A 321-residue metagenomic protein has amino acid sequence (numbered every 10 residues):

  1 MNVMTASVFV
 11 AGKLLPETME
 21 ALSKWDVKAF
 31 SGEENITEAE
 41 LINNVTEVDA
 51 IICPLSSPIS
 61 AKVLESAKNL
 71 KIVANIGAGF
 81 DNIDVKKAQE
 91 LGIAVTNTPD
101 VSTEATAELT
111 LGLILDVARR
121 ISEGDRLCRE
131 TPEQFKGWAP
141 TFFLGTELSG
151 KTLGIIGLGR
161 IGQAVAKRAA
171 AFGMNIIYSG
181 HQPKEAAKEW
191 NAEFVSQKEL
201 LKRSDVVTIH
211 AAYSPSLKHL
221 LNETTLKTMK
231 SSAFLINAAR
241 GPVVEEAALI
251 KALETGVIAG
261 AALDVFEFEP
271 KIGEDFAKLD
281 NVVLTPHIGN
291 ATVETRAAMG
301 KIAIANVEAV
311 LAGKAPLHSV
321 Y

Functional and structural regions predicted by a protein language model:
N2-T96, N222: An N-terminal-biased, well-structured beta-alpha scaffold segment characteristic of Rossmann-like dinucleotide-binding
G12, Y178-Q182: N-terminal Rossmann-fold cofactor-binding loop
F30-E33, I76-G77, I93-E104, G180 (+2 more regions): Short beta->alpha connector loops at strand-helix junctions that form conserved, small/polar/Pro-enriched
T46, I59-V63, Q182-D275: Rossmann-like adenosine-cofactor binding region
P54-L55, G77, I209-A211, A238-A239 (+1 more regions): Glycine-rich, N-terminal phosphate-binding loop of Rossmann-like dinucleotide-binding domains
L91, P99-T152, A164: Phosphate-binding beta-alpha-beta segment of Rossmann-like dinucleotide-binding domains, i.e., the NAD(P)
L91, V95, E223, S232-Y321: Rossmann-like dinucleotide-binding domain for NAD(H)/NADP(H)
L158-G159: Glycine-rich Rossmann-fold phosphate-binding loop(s) that bind the pyrophosphate of adenine dinucleotide cofactors
